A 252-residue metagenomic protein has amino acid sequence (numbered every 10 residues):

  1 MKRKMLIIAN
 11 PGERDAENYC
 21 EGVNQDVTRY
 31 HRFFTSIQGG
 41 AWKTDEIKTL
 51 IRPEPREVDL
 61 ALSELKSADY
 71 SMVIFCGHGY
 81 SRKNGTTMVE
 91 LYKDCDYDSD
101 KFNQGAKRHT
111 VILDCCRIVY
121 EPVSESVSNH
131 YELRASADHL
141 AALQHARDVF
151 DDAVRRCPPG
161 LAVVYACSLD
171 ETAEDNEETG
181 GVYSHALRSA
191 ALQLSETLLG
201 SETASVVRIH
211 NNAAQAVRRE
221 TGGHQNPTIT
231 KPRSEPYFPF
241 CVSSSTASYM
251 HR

Functional and structural regions predicted by a protein language model:
M1-R252: Cysteine endopeptidase catalytic domains of the caspase/legumain-like
